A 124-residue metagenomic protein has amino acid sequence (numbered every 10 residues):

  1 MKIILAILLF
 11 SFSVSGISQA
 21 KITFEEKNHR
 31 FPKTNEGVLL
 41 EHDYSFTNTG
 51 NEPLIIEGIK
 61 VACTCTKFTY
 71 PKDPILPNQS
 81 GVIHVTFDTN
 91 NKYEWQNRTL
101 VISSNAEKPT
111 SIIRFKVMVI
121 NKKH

Functional and structural regions predicted by a protein language model:
I3-G16: Sec-dependent N-terminal signal peptides
G16-S45, T49-E52, E107-H124: Long, low-complexity ectodomains and other extracytoplasmic segments of secretory-pathway proteins
E25-F31, T66-P71, I83-T86: Short structured motifs
N51-V82: Surface-exposed binding patches on compact interaction domains or structured appendages
H84-F87, Q96-T99: Ligand-binding face of N-terminal immunoglobulin V-set domains in extracellular IgSF glycoproteins
D88-E94, N105: Short, surface-exposed loop/turn segments at beta-strand-coil junctions that are enriched for proline with nearby
